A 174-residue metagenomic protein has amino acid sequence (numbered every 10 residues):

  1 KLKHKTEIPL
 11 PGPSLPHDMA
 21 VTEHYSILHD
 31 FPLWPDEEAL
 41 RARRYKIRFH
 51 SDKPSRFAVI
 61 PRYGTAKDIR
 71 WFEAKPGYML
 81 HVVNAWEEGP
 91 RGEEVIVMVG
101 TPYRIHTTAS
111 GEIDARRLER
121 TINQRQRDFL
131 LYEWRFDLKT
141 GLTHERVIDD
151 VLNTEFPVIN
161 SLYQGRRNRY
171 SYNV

Functional and structural regions predicted by a protein language model:
K1-V174: Beta-propeller domains
